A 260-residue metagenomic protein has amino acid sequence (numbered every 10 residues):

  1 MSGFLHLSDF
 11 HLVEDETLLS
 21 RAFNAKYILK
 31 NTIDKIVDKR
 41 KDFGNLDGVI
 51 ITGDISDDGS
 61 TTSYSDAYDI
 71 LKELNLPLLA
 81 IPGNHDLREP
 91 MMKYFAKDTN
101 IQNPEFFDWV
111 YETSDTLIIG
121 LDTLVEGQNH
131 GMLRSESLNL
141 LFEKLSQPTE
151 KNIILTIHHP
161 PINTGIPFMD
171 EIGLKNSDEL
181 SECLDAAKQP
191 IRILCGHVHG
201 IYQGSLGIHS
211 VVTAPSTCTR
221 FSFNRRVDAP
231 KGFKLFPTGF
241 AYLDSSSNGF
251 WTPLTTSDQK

Functional and structural regions predicted by a protein language model:
M1-D66: N-terminal active-site segment of His-dependent metallophosphoesterases
S2-E14, D115-V125, I154-I157, H209-P215 (+1 more regions): Active-site-proximal beta-strand elements of phosphoester/diester hydrolases
H6-S8, G48-D54, L78-N84, D122 (+3 more regions): Active-site neighborhood of phospho(di)ester-bond hydrolases with catalytic His/Asp-centered motifs
L12-E16, D57-T62, N84-M91, E126-N129 (+3 more regions): Active-site environment of divalent metal-dependent phosphoester hydrolases
L18-N24, K97, G127, I166-G173 (+1 more regions): Short glycine-enriched, charge-decorated loop/helix-capping segments at active-site entrances that position
T32-G48, G131-S210, K234, Y242 (+2 more regions): His/acidic metal-ligating clusters that form di-metal
T61-F142, E179-Q189, G207, P215 (+1 more regions): Extended active-site neighborhood of metal-dependent phosphoesterases/phosphodiesterases
T213-K260: Acidic, His/Gly-rich catalytic cores of divalent-metal-dependent hydrolytic chemistry
